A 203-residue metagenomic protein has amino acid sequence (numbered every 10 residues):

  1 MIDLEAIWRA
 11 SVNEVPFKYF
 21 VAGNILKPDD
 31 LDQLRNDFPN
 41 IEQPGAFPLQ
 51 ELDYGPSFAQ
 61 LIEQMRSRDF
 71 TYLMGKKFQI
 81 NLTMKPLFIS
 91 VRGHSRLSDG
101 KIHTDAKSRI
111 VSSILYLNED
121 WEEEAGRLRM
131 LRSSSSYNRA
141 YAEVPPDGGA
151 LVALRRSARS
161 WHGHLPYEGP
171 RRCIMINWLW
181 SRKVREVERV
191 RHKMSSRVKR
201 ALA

Functional and structural regions predicted by a protein language model:
M1-A203: Fe(II)/2-oxoglutarate oxygenase catalytic core
